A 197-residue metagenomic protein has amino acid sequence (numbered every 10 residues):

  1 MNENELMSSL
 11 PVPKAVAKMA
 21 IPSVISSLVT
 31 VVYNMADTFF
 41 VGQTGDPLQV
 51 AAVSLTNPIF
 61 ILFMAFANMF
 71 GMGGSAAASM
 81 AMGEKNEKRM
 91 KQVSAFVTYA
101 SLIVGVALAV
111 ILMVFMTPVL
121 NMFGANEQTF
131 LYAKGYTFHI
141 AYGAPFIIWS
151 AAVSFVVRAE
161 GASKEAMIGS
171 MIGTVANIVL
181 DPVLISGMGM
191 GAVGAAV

Functional and structural regions predicted by a protein language model:
M1-A20, A78-P145, V179, V183-V197: Short alpha-helical transmembrane segments in multi-pass integral membrane proteins
P13-V32, A36, I59-F66, Y142 (+1 more regions): Residue-level signal for short hydrophobic patches within transmembrane helices of multi-pass membrane transporters
V32-M35, Q43-P47, A81-E84, A159-E160 (+1 more regions): Helix-loop interface residues and adjacent transmembrane-helix termini in multi-pass membrane transporters, primarily
M35-F39, V110, P118, A152-V156 (+1 more regions): Alpha-helical transmembrane segments of multipass membrane proteins
V41-I61, E127-G135, A192-V197: Interfacial/gating helices of multi-pass transporter permease domains
V50-V110, I147-A166: Small-residue-rich hydrophobic transmembrane alpha-helices
S101, V156-V179, V193, V197: Alpha-helical transmembrane segments of multi-pass membrane transporters/permeases
